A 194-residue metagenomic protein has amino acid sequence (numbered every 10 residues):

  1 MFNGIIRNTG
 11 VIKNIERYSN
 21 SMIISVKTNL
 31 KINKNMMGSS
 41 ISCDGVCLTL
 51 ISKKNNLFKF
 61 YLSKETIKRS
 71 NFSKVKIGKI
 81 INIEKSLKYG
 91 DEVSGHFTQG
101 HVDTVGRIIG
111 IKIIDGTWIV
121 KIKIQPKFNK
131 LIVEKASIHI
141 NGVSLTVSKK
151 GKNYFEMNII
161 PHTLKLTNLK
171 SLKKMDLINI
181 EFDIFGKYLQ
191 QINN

Functional and structural regions predicted by a protein language model:
M1-N194: Conserved loop->alpha-helix
